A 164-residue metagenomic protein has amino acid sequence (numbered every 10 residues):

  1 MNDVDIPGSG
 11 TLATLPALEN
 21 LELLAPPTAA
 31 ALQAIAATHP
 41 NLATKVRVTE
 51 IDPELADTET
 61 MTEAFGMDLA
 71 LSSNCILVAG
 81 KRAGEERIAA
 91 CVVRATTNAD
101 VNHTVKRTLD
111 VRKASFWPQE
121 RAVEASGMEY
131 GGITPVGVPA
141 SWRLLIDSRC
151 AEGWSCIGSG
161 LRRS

Functional and structural regions predicted by a protein language model:
M1-S164: Extended, low-hydrophobicity, polar/charged segments
